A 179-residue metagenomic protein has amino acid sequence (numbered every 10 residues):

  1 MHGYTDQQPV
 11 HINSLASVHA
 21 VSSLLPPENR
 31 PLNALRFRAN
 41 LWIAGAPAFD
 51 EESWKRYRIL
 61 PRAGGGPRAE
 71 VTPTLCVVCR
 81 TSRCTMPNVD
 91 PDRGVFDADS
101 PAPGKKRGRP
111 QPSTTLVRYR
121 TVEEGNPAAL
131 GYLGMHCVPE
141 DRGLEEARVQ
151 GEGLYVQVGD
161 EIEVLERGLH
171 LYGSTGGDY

Functional and structural regions predicted by a protein language model:
M1-Y179: Metal-cofactor-dependent catalytic cores
